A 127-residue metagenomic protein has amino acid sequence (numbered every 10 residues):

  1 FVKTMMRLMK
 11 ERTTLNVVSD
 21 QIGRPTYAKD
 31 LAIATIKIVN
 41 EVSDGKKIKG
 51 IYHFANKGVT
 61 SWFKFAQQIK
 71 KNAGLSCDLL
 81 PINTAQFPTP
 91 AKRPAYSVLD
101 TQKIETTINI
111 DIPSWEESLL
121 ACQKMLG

Functional and structural regions predicted by a protein language model:
F1-G23, K29-I36: NAD(P)-dependent short-chain dehydrogenase/reductase
F1-M5, A28, A32, W62-A66 (+2 more regions): A general structural signal for well-ordered alpha-helical segments in protein cores
V17-I22, Y52-V59, T107: Glycine-rich Rossmann NAD(P)(H)-binding loop
G23-T26, T60, L99, I110-P113: Residue-level signal for the nucleotide or nucleotide-sugar donor/cofactor binding architecture
E41-P90: Mid/C-terminal beta-alpha module of Rossmann-like enzyme folds, strongest in SDR-family dehydrogenases/epimerases
Q86-T107: A hydrophobic C-terminal alpha-helical subdomain
W115-G127: Amphipathic terminal alpha-helices
